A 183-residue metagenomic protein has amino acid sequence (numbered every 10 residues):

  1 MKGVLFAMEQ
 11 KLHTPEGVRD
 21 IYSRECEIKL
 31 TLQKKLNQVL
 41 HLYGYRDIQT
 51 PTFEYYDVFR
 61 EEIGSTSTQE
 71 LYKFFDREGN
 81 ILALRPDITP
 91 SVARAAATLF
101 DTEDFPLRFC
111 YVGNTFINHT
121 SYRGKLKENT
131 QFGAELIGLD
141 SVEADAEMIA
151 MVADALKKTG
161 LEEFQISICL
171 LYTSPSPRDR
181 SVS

Functional and structural regions predicted by a protein language model:
G3-S174: TRNA-recognition modules of translation machinery and tRNA-sensing kinases, especially anticodon-binding
Y172-S183: Single conserved hydrophobic/aromatic residue that forms the stacking wall/gate of nucleotide- or nucleobase-binding
